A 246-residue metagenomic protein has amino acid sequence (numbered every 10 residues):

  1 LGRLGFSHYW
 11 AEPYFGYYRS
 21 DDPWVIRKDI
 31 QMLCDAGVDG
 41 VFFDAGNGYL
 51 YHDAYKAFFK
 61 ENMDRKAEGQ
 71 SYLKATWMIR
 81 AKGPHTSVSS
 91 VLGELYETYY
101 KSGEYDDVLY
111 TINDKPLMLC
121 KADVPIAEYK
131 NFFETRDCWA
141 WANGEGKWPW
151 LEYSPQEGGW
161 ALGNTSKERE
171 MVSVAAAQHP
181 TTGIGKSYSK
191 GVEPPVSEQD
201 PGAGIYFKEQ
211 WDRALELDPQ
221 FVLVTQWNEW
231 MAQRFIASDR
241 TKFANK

Functional and structural regions predicted by a protein language model:
L1-K246: Glycan-processing catalytic domains of CAZymes
